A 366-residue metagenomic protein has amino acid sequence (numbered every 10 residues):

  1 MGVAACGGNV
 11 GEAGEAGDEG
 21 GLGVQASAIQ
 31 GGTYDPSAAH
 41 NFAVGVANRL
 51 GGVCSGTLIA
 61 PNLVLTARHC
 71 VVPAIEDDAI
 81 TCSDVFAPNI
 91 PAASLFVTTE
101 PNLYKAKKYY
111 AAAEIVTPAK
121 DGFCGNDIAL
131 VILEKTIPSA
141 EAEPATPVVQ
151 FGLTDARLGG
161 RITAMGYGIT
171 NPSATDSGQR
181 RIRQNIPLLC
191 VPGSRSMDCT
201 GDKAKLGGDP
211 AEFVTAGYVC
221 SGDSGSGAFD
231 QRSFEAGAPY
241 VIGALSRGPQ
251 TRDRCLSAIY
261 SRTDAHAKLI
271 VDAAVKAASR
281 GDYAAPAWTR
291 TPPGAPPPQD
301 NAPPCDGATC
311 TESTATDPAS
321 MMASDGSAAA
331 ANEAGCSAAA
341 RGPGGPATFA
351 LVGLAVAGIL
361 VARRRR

Functional and structural regions predicted by a protein language model:
V3-A5: C-terminal motif of bacterial Sec signal peptides marking the signal peptidase cleavage site
G7-N9, S337-A339: Bacterial signal peptide processing site
V10-A26, T316-A330: Short, low-complexity, disordered segments immediately C-terminal to signal peptides in bacterial exported proteins
A26-A38, I80-S139, E143, F151-T154 (+2 more regions): Conserved catalytic-core segment of clan PA serine endopeptidases
A43-P61, F123: A conserved glycine-rich beta-strand in the N-terminal activation segment of trypsin-fold
L58-V72, D77-F96, S177, R181-P187 (+3 more regions): C-terminal subregion of chymotrypsin/trypsin-like serine protease catalytic domains
C124-A216, Q250, S257, T263-L269: Chymotrypsin/trypsin-fold serine protease catalytic domain
P346-R364: A cross-kingdom C-terminal cell-surface attachment/processing module
